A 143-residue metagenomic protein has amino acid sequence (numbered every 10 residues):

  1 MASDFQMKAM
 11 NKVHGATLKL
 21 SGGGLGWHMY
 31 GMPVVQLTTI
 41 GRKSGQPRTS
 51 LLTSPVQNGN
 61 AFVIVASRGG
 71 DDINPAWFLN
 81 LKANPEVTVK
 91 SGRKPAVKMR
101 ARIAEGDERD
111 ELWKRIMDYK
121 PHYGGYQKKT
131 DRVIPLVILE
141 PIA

Functional and structural regions predicted by a protein language model:
M1-H28: Extreme N-terminal tail/first-helix region
G24-L25, Y123-Q127: Short helix-to-loop capping/linker segments positioned immediately adjacent to catalytic or ligand/cofactor-binding
H28-Y30, Q127-D131: Short coil/turn segments at secondary-structure boundaries
M32-S67: Short beta-strand segments
V34, I134-L136: Short hydrophobic/aromatic beta-strand or adjacent loop that forms the aromatic wall/cage of a ligand/substrate-binding
Q57, E140-P141: Active-site beta-strand termini and strand-to-loop segments that position acidic
R68-H122, K129-V133, P141-A143: Short, structured beta-strand-loop surface elements
